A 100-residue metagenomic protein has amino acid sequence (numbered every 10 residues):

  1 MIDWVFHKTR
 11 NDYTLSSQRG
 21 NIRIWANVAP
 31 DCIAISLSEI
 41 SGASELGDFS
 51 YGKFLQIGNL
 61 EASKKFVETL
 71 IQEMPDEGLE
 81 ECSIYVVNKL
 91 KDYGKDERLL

Functional and structural regions predicted by a protein language model:
M1-S44: Short N-terminal "domain-start" leader segments that mark the transition from disordered tails or signal peptides into
S41-L100: Mixed-charge, Lys/Arg-enriched low-complexity segments
